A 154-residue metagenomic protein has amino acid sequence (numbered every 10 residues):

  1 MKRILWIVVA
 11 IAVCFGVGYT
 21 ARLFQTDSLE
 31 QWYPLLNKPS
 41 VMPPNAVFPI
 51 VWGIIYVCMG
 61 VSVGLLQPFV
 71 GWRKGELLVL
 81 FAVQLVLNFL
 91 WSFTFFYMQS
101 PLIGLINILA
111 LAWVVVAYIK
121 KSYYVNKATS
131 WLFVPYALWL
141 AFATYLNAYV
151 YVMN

Functional and structural regions predicted by a protein language model:
M1-F24: N-terminal signal-anchor transmembrane alpha helix
M1-K2, Q67-E76, K121-S130: Membrane-interface helix-boundary motifs at transmembrane edges
D27-S40, V152-M153: Membrane-interface helix termini and inter-helical loops of multi-pass transporters
N37-K38, P101-A110, W131-L132: Non-cytosolic membrane-interface motifs at loop->transmembrane helix junctions
K38-I50: Short aromatic-rich membrane-water interface segments that cap or initiate transmembrane helices in multi-pass membrane
W52-V63, Q84-L87, L111: Core segments of transmembrane alpha-helices that mediate helix-helix packing or line hydrophobic substrate/ligand
F93-I103, Y124, Y149-N154: Membrane-interface helix caps and helix-loop-helix hairpins in membrane proteins
V125-N154: Terminal transmembrane helical module of multi-pass membrane proteins
